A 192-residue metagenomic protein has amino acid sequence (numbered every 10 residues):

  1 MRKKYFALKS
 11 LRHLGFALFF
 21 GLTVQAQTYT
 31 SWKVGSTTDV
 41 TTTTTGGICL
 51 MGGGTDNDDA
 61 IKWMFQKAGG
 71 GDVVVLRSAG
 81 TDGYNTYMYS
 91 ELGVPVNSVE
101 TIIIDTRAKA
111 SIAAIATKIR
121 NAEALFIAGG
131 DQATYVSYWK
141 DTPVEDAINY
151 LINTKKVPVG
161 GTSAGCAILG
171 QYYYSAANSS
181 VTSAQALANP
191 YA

Functional and structural regions predicted by a protein language model:
M1-T28: Bacterial Sec-dependent N-terminal signal peptides
R2, R120, K155-K156: Surface-exposed charge patches in extracellular/virion surface proteins
F6, A26, V74-L76, T101-I103 (+3 more regions): Generic detector of bulky aromatic hydrophobic side chains
A7-L8, S111-I112, D141-T142: Polar helix-capping/helix-linker motif
R12, G93, N153-K156: Intrinsically disordered, low-complexity coil segments
Q27-T134: Extended, subdomain-level signal for the structured scaffold at the beginning of enzyme domains
T45, V136-A192: Class I SAM-dependent methyltransferase SAM-binding "motif I" and its flanking Rossmann-like core
